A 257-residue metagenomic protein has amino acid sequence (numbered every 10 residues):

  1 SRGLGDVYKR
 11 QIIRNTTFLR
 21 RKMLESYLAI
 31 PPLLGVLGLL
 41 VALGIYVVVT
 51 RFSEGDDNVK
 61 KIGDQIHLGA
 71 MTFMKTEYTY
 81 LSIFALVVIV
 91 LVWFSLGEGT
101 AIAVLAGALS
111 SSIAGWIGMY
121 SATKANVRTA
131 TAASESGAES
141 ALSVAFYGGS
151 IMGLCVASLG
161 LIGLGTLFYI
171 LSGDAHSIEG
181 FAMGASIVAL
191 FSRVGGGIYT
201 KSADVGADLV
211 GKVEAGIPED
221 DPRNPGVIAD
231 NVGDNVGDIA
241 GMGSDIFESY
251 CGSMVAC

Functional and structural regions predicted by a protein language model:
S1-Y8: Short, small-residue-biased leader/transition segments that mark boundaries at the very start of proteins
R14-S26: Short, strongly hydrophobic alpha-helical membrane anchors
L24-C257: Hydrophobic, small-residue-rich transmembrane alpha-helices and their short perimembrane loops in multi-pass membrane
